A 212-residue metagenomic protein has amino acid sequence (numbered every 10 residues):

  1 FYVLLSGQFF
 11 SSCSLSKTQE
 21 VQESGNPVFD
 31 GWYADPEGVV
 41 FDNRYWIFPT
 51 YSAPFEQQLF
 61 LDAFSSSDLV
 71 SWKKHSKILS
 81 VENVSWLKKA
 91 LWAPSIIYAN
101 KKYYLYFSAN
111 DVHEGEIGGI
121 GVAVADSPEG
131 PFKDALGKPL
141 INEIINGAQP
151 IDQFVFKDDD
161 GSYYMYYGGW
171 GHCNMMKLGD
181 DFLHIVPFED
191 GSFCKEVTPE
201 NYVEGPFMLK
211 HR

Functional and structural regions predicted by a protein language model:
F1-S11: Bacterial N-terminal signal peptides
C13-R212: Carbohydrate-active catalytic/glycan-binding domains of CAZyme proteins, especially the secreted or lumenal ectodomains
